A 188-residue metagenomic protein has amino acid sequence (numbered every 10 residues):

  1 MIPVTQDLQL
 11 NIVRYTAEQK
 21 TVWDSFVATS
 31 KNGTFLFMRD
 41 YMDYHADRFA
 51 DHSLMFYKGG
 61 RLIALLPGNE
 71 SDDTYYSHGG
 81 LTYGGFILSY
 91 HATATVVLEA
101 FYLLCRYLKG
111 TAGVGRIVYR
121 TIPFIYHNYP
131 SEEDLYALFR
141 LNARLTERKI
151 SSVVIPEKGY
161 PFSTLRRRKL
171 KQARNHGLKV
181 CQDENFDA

Functional and structural regions predicted by a protein language model:
M1-K20, S131-A188: Acyltransferase donor/substrate-recognition loop-hinge adjacent to the catalytic core
T5, S25-A28, D40-T111: Conserved donor-binding loop and adjoining core beta-sheet/short helix segment in diverse acyl/aminoacyl transferases
W23, G60, Y119, V180: A residue-level signal for conserved active-site and pocket-lining positions in enzyme catalytic cores
G33-Y41: Short Pro/Gly-enriched beta-strand edge/turn motifs at strand-loop
A94, I125-P130: Acidic-and-aromatic substrate-binding clefts and catalytic sites of carbohydrate-active enzymes
A112-P123: Conserved GNAT acetyl-CoA-binding A-motif
I122-H127, G159: Short, internal active-site loops enriched in acidic
